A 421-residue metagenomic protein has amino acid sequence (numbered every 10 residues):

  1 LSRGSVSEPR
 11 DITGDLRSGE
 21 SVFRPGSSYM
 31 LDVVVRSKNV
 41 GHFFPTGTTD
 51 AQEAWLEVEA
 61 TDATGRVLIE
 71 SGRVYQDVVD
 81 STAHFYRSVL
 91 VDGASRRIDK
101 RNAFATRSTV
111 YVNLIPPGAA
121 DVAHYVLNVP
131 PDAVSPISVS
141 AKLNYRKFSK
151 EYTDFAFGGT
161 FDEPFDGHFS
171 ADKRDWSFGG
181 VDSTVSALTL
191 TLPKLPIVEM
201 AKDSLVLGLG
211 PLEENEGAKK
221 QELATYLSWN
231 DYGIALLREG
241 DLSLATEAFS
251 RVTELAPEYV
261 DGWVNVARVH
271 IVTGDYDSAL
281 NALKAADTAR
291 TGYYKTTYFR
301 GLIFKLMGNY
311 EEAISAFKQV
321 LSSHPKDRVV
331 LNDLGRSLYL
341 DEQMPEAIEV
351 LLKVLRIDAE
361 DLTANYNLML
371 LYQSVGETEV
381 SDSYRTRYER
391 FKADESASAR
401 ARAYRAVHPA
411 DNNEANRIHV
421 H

Functional and structural regions predicted by a protein language model:
L1-L227: Short, conserved sequence motifs used for protein processing/export or organelle targeting and for catalysis
R238-R251, E258-D261, V272-T288, G292-T297 (+4 more regions): Structural signature of tandem alpha-helical TPR/SEL1-like repeats, specifically the intra-repeat loop/turn
V264, R268, A397: Catalytic cores of extracellular degradative/oxidative enzymes
L352, R356, L362, Y366-A397: TPR/TPR-like (Sel1-like) alpha-helical repeat modules
T386-H421: Intrinsically disordered, low-complexity, charge-biased linker/tail regions
